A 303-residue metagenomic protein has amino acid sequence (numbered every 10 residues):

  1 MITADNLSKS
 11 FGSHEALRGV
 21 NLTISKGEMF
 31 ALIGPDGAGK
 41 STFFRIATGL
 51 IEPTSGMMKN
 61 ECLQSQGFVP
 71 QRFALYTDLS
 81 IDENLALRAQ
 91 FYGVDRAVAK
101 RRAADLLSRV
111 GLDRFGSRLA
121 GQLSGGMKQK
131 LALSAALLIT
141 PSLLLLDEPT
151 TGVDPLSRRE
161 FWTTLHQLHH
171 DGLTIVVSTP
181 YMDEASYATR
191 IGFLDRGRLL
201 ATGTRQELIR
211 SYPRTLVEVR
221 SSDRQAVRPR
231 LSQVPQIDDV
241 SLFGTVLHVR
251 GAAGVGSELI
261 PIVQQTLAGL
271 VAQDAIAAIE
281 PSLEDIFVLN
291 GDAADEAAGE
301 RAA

Functional and structural regions predicted by a protein language model:
T48: Helix-to-loop junction immediately C-terminal to a conserved catalytic motif
A86, Q90, A97-F115: Conserved ABC ATPase "signature" region
L119-L123: Conserved ABC ATPase signature
L144-D147: Catalytic Walker B motif of ABC-type/P-loop ATPase nucleotide-binding domains
